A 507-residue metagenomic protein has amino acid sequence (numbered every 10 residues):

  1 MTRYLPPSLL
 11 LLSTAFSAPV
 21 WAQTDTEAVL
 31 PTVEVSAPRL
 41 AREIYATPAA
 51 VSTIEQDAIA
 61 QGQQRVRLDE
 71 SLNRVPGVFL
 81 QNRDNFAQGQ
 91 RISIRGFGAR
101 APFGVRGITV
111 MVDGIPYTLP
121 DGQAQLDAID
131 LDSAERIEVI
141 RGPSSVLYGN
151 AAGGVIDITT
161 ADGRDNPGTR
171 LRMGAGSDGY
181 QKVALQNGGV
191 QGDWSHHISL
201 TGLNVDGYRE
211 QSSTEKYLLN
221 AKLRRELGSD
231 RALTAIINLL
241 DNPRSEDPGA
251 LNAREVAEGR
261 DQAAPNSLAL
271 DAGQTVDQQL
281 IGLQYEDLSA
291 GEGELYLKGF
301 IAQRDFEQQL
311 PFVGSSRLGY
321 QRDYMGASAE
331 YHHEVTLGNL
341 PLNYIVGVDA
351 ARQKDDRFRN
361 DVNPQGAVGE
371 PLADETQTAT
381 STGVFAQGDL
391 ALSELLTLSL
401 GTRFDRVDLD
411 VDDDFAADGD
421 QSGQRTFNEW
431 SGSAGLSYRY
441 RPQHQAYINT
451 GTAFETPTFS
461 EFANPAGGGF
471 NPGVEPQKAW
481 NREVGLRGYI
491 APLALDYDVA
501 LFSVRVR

Functional and structural regions predicted by a protein language model:
P31-Q63, Q88-S93, I108: N-terminal periplasmic "start-of-domain" segments of outer-membrane beta-barrel proteins
S36, E70-I115: Extracytoplasmic beta-strand/coil segments of soluble accessory domains associated with Gram-negative outer-membrane
G107-I108, I115-R141: Short acidic/polar hinge/loop motifs at secondary-structure boundaries that mediate gating or recognition
A128-R172: A beta-strand signature from Gram-negative outer-membrane beta-barrel systems, especially the internal plug domain
M173-S177, Q191-D193, G202-D206, L239-P243 (+8 more regions): Transmembrane beta-strands of outer-membrane beta-barrel pores
A175-N204, R209-D247, G273-L288, G338 (+2 more regions): Transmembrane beta-barrel wall of Gram-negative outer-membrane proteins
A232-L240, T275-A416, R439, D498-L501: Face-selective signature of the C-terminal outer-membrane beta-barrel domain
Q284-E286, E294-L310, R439, Q445-G451 (+1 more regions): Membrane-embedded beta-barrel scaffold of Gram-negative outer-membrane proteins
